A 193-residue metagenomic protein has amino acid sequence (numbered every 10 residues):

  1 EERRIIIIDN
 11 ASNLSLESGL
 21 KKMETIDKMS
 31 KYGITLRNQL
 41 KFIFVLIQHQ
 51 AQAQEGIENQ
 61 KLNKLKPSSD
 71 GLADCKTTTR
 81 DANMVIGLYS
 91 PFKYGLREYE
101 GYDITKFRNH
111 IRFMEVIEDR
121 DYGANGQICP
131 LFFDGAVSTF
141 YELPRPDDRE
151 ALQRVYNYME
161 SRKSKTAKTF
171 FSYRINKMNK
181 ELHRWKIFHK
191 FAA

Functional and structural regions predicted by a protein language model:
E1-L36: Phosphate-binding/switch loop-helix module in NTP-utilizing enzymes
E1-R3, I7, N38-L40, A53-A193: C-terminal regions of RecA-like/P-loop NTPase motor modules
N10, L46-A51: A short beta-strand-to-loop transition that corresponds to the Sensor-1 phosphate-sensing loop of AAA+ P-loop ATPases
N13-G19, Q52-A53, F92-K93: Short acidic, S/G/P-rich loop/turn micro-motifs used as interaction or catalytic elements
